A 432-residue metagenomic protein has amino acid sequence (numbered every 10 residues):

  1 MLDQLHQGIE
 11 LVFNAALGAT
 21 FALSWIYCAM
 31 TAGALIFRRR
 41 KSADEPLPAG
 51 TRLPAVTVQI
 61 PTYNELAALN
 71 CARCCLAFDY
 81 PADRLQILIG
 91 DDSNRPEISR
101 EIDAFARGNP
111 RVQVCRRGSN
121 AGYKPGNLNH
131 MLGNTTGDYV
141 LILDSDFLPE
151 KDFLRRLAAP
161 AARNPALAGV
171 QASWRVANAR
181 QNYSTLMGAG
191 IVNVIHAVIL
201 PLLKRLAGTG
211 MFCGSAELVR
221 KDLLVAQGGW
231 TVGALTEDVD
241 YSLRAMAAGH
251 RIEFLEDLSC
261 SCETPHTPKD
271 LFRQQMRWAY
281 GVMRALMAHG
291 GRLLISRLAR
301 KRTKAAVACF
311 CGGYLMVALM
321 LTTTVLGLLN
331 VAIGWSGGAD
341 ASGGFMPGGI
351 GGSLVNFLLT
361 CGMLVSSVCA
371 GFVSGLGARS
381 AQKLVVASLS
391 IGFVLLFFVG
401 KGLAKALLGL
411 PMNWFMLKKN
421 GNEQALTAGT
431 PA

Functional and structural regions predicted by a protein language model:
M1-R52, M316-M320, T324-N330: N-terminal membrane-anchoring/stem segments of glycan-assembly enzymes
A29-L53, G291-K304, W335-A432: Juxtamembrane C-terminal module of membrane proteins
L53-T57, Q86, V225, D240: Cell-envelope/extracellular polymer assembly enzymes that use nucleotide-activated donors
R73-R84: Short, acidic, metal-binding catalytic loop of nucleotide-sugar glycosyltransferases
P81-A82, D91-E101, S119-A121: A conserved acidic beta->alpha catalytic loop
F105-N109, Q113-Y139, K151-L235, A247 (+1 more regions): Long helical/loop segments within the catalytic core of UDP-sugar-dependent glycosyltransferases, especially the large
S242-S261: Catalytic donor-sugar/metal-binding loop of nucleotide-sugar-dependent glycosyltransferases
